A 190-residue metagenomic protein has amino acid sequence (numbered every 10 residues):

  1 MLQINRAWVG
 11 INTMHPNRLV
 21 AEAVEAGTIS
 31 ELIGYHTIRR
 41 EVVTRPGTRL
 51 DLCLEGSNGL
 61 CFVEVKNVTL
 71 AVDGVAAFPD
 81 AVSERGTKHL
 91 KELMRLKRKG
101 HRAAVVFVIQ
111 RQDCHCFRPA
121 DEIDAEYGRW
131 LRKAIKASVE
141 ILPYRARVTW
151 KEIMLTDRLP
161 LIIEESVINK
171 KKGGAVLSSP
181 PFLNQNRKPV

Functional and structural regions predicted by a protein language model:
M1-L32: Terminal, basic amphipathic appendages of nucleotide-handling enzymes
M1-Q3, T69-G74: Short, basic/glycine-rich phosphate-binding loops at helix/coil junctions that contact nucleotide phosphates
A7-N12, S30-L70, R85-K91, K151: Active-site metal-binding core of divalent-cation-utilizing nuclease and nuclease-like domains
I38, E55, G100, P143-V148: Surface segments flanking catalytic/ligand-binding clefts of nucleic-acid enzymes
K66-N67, G74-E84, M94-I123, R145: Nucleic-acid nuclease catalytic cores
T87-R95, E126-W130: A short, acidic, amphipathic alpha-helical segment used as a generic capping/interface helix at domain edges
R111-N169: Domain-level recognition of nuclease-like catalytic cores that cleave nucleotide substrates
K170-N184, P189: Positively charged N-terminal leader segments that act as targeting/secretion signals
